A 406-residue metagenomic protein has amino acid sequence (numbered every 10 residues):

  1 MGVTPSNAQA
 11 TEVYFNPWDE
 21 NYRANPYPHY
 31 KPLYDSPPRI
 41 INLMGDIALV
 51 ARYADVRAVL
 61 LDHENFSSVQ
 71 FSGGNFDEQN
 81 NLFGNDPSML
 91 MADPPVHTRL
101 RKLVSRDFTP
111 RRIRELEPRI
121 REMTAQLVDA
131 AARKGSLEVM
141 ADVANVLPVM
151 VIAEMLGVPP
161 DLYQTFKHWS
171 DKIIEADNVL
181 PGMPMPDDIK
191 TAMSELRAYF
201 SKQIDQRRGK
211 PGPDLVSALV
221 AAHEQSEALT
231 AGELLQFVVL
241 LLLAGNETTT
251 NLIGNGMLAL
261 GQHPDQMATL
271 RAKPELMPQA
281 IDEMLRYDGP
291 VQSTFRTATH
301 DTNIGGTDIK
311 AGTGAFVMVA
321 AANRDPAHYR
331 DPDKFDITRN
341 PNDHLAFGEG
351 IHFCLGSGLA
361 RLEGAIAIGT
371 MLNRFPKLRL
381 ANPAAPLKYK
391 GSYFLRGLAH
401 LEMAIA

Functional and structural regions predicted by a protein language model:
M1-A406: Cytochrome P450
